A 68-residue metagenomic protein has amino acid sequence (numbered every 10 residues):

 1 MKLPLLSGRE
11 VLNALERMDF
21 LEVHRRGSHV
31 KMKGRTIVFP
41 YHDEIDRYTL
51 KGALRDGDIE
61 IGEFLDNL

Functional and structural regions predicted by a protein language model:
M1-L68: Basic nucleic-acid-binding interfaces
